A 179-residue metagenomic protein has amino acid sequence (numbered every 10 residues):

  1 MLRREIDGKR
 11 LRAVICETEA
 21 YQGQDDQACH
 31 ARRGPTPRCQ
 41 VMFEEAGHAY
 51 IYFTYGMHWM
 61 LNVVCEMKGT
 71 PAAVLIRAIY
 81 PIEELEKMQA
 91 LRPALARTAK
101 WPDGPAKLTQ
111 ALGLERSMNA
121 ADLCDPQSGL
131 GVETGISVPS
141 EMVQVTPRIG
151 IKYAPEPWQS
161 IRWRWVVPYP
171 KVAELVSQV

Functional and structural regions predicted by a protein language model:
M1-V179: Conserved, well-structured core segments that form or line functional sites
